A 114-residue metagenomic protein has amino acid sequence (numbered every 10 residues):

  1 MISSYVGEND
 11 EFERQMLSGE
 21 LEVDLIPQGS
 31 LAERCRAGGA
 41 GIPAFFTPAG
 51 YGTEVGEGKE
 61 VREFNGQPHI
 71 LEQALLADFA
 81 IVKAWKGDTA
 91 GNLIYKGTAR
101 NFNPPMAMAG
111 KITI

Functional and structural regions predicted by a protein language model:
M1-I114: Conserved alpha/beta enzyme-core scaffold
